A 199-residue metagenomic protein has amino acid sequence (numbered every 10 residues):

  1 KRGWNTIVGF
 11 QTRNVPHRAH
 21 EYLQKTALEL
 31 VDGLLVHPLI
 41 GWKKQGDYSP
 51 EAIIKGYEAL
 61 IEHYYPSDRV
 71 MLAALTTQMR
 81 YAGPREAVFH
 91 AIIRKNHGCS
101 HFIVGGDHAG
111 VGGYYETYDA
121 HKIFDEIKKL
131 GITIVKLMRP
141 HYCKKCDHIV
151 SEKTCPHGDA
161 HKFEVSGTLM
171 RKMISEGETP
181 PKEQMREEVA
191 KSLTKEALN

Functional and structural regions predicted by a protein language model:
K1-N199: Active-site cores that bind ATP or allylic diphosphates and position pyrophosphate for catalysis
